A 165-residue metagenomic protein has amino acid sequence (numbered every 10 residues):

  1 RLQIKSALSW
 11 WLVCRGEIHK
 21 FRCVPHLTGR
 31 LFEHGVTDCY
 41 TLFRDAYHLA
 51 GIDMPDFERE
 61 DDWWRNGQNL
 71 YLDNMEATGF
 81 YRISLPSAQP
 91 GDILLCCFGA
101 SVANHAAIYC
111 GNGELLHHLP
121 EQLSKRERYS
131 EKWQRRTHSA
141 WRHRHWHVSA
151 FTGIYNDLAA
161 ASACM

Functional and structural regions predicted by a protein language model:
R1-T28: Active-site-proximal loop/helix of nucleotide/amide-processing enzymes and allied scaffolds
L2, D45-A46, N74: Residues within well-ordered alpha helices
W11, R15, R144, A161-C164: Eukaryotic regulatory protein-protein interaction regions, predominantly Ser/Pro/Thr-rich intrinsically disordered
L27-G35, R82: Short helix-to-loop capping/linker segments positioned immediately adjacent to catalytic or ligand/cofactor-binding
E33-A50: Active-site nucleophilic cysteine motif
M54-R59: Surface-exposed patches in mature extracellular/periplasmic domains of secreted proteins
E60-S124, Y129-E131: ...with weaker cross-activation on analogous glycine-rich loops/strands in unrelated enzymes
V102, G113-A161: Acidic/glycine-rich C-terminal interaction modules and beta/coil loop segments that lie outside canonical DNA-binding
